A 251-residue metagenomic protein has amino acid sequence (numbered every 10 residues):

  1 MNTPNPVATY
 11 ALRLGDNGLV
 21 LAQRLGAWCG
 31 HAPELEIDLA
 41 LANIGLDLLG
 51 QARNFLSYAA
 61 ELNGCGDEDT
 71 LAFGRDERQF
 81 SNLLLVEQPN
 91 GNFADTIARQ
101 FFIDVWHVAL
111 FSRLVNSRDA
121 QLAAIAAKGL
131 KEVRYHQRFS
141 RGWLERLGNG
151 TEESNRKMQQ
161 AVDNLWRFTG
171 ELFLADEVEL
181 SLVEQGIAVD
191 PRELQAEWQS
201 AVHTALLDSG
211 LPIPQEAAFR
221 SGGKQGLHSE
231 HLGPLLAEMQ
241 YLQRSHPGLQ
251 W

Functional and structural regions predicted by a protein language model:
M1-L12, G74-Q100, L147-S154, L165-A188: Acidic/His metal-coordination segments adjacent to aromatic residues that form catalytic metal sites in metalloenzymes
P6-A11, A32-Q51, T96, Q121-V133: Alpha-helical scaffold segments that form or flank carboxylate-/histidine-based iron centers
L12-N17, C65-F80, D208: Acidic, low-complexity proline/glycine-rich segments
N17-L25, Q51, F55, I103-L110 (+2 more regions): Amphipathic, well-ordered alpha-helical segments in soluble domains
L21-N43, H107-L122: Helix-loop segments that flank and shape redox-cofactor active sites
G45-G74, R141-L144: Conserved alpha-helical segments that form or flank metal/cofactor-binding pockets of metalloenzymes
L85-F139: Internal, conserved structured core segments that host functional sites
R156-W251: Extended, helix-rich structural scaffolds rather than catalytic motifs
